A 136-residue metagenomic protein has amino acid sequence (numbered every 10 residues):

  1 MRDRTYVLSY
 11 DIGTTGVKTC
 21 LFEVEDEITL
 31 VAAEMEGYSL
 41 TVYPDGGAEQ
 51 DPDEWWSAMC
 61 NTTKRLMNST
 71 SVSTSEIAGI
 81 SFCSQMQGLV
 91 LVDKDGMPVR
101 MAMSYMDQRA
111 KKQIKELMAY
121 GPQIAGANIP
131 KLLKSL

Functional and structural regions predicted by a protein language model:
D3, V7, I12-P52, M97-Y105: Short glycine-rich, Thr/Ser-proximal phosphate-binding strand/loop in the N-terminal lobe of ATP-dependent enzymes
P44-G46, N61-L136: Glycine-rich phosphate-binding/catalytic subdomain of phosphoryl-transfer and nucleotide/sugar-phosphate-processing
W55: Nucleotide-sugar donor-binding/catalytic module of glycosyltransferases that assemble extracellular/cell-envelope
